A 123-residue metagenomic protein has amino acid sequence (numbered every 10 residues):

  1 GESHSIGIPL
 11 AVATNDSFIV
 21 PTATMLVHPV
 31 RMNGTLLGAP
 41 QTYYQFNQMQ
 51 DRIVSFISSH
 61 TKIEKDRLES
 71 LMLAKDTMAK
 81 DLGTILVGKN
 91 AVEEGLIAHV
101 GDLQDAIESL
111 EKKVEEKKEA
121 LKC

Functional and structural regions predicted by a protein language model:
G1-C123: N-terminal organellar transit peptides
